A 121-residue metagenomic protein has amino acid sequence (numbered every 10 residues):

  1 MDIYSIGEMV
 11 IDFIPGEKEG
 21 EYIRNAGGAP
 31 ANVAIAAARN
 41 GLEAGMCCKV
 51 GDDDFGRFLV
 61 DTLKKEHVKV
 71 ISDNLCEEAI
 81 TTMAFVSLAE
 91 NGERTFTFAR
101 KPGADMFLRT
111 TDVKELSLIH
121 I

Functional and structural regions predicted by a protein language model:
M1-K69, L108-T110: Glycine-rich phosphate/adenosyl-contacting loop at the front of the ribokinase-like
G51, I71-A79: Beta-strand->loop->alpha-helix junctions that form or flank phosphate-binding loops in nucleotide-handling enzymes
T82, T110-D112: Structural motif corresponding to alpha-helix initiation and N-cap regions
M83-S87: Short beta-strand scaffold segments in enzyme catalytic cores
L88-T95: A contiguous, low-structure linker/loop signature
P102-L108: A generic, well-ordered mixed alpha/beta core segment in the N-terminal half of proteins
I119-I121: Conserved small/polar residues in nucleotide/adenosyl-binding loops
